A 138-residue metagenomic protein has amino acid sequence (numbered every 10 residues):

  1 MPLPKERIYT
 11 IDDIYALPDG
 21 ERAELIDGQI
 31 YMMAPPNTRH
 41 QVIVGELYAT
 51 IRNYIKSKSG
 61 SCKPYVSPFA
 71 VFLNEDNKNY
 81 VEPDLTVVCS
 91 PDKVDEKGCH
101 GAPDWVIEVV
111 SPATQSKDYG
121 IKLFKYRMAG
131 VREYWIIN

Functional and structural regions predicted by a protein language model:
M1-N138: Gly/Pro/Ser/Thr-rich low-complexity, intrinsically disordered segments predominantly at protein N-termini
